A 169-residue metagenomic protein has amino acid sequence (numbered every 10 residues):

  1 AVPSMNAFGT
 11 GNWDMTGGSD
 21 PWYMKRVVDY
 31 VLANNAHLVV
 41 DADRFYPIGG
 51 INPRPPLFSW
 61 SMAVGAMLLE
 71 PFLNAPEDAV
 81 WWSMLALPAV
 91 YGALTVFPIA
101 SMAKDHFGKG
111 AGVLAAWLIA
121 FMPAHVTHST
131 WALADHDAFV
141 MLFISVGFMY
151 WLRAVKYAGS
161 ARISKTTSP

Functional and structural regions predicted by a protein language model:
A1, L87-D105, A111-P169: Membrane-embedded helix bundles of polyisoprenyl
A1-L94, M122, D135: Membrane-interface coil-to-helix junctions
N35, G108-K109: Glycine-centered helix-coil hinge/cap
A75-D78, K109, V113: Short, surface-exposed helix-loop/turn micro-motifs enriched in polar/charged residues
